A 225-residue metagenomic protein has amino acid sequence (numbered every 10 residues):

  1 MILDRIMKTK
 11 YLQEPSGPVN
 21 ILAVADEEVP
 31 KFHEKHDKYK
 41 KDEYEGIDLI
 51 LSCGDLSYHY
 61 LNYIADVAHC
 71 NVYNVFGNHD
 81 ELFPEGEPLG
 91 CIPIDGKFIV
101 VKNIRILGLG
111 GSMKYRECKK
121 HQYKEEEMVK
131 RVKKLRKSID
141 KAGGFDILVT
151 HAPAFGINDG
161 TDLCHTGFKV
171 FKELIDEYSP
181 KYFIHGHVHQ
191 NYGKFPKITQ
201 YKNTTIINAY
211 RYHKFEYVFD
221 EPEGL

Functional and structural regions predicted by a protein language model:
M1-I64, R136-G144: N-terminal active-site segment of His-dependent metallophosphoesterases
I2-P18, F98-K102, Y123, L174-Y178 (+1 more regions): Binuclear metal-dependent phosphoesterase catalytic core
P18, G46-D48, A68-N71, P88-G90 (+3 more regions): Short glycine/proline-enriched coil/turn segments at helix->beta-strand junctions
A23-A25, L49-D55, Y73-N78, I94 (+4 more regions): Active-site neighborhood of phospho(di)ester-bond hydrolases with catalytic His/Asp-centered motifs
V24-F32, F76-T166, R211: Conserved catalytic scaffold of divalent metal-dependent phosphoesterases
H33-K38, L56-C70, E81-C91, D159-T161 (+1 more regions): Metal-dependent catalytic neighborhoods of phosphoester/phosphodiester hydrolases
D48, H69-N74, E87-K97, Y201-A209 (+1 more regions): Active-site regions of enzymes building and remodeling cell-envelope glycoconjugates
A68-H79, F168-F171: A short, gly/pro- and small-residue-rich
